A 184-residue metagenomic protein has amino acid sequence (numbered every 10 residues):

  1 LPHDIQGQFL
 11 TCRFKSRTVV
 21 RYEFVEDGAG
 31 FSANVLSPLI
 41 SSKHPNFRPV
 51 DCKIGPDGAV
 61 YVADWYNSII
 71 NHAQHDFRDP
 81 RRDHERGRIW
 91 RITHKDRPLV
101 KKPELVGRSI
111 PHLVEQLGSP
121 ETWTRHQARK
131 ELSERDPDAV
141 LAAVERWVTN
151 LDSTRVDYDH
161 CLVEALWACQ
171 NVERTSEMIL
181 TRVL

Functional and structural regions predicted by a protein language model:
L1-E115, W123, E131-S133: Beta-propeller domains with acidic blade repeats across secreted/periplasmic ectodomains and cytosolic WD/CNH propellers
R21-F24, D51, S119, V144-E145 (+1 more regions): Short, charged low-complexity intrinsically disordered segments located at boundaries of structured domains
V100-P103, T124-P137, D159-R174, M178-R182: Structural detector for internal amphipathic alpha-helices that build alpha-solenoid repeat scaffolds
V106-E115, P137-D152, E173-L184: Amphipathic alpha-helical scaffolding segments comprising HEAT/armadillo-like alpha-solenoid repeats
P120-E121, L151-Y158: Short inter-helical turns and helix N-cap capping residues of alpha-solenoid HEAT/ARM repeat scaffolds
